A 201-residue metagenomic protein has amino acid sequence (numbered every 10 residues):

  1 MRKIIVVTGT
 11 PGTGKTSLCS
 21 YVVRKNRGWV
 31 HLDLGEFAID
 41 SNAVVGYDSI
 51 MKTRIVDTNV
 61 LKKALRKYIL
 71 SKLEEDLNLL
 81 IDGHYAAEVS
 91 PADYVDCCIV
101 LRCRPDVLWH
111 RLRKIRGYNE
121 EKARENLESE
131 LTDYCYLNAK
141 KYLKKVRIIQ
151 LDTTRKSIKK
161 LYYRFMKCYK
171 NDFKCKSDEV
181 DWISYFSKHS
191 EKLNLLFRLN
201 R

Functional and structural regions predicted by a protein language model:
M1-I4: Pre-Walker A (Motif I) flank of P-loop NTPase domains
V7: Hydrophobic anchor at the beta1->P-loop junction of P-loop NTPases
T10: P-loop (Walker A) phosphate-binding loop of NTP-binding proteins
T13: ATP-binding Walker
T16: Walker A/P-loop
W29-S90, E191: ATP-dependent small-molecule kinase phosphotransfer cores that center on conserved nucleotide phosphate-binding segments
G46, C98, R102-K145, I149: A glycine- and Lys/Arg-enriched "phosphate-lid" helix/loop adjacent to the NTP-binding pocket of small-molecule kinases
D76, K140-R201: NTP-dependent small-molecule kinase module
